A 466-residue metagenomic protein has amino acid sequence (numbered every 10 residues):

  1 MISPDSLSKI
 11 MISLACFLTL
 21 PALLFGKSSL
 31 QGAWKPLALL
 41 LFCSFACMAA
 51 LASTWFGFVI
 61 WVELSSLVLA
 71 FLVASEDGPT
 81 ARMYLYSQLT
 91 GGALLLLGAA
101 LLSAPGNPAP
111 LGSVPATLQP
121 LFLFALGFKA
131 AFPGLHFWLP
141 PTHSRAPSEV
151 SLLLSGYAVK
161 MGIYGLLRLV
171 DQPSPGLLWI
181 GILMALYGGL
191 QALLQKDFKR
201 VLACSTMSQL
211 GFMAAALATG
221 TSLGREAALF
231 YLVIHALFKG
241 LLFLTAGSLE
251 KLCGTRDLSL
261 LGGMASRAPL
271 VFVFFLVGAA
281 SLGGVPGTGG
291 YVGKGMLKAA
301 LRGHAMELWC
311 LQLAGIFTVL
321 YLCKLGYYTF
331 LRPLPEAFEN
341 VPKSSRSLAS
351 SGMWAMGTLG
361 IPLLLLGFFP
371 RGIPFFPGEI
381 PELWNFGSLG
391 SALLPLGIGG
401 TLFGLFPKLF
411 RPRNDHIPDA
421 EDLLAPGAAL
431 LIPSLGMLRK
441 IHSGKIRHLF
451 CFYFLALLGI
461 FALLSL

Functional and structural regions predicted by a protein language model:
M1-L40, N107-P108, G112-S113, F137 (+3 more regions): Transmembrane helix-loop-helix hairpins at membrane boundaries of multipass inner-membrane proteins
P4-A15, L123-L126, L308-G315, L383-F403 (+1 more regions): Hydrophobic alpha-helical transmembrane segments
S13-L23, L96-A99, A185-L186, G357-L365 (+2 more regions): Hydrophobic core of alpha-helical transmembrane segments in multi-pass integral membrane proteins
P21-F58, L67-S344: Hydrophobic transmembrane alpha-helices and their helix-loop junctions in integral membrane proteins
Y231, L359, G387-S391: Pore-lining and gate-forming transmembrane alpha-helices of multi-pass membrane transport proteins
F275-A279, S351-F368, P426-P433, L455-A456: Hydrophobic membrane-spanning alpha-helices of multi-pass integral membrane proteins
G372-L466: Aromatic-capped, Gly/Pro-kinked transmembrane alpha-helices
